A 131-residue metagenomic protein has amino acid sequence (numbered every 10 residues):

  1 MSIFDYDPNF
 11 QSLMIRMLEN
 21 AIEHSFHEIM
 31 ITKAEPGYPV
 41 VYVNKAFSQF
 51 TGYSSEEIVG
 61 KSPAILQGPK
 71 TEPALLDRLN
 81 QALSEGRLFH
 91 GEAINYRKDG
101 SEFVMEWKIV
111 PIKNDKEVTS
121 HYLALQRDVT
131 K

Functional and structural regions predicted by a protein language model:
M1-P36, T119-K131: PAS-family sensory modules
H24-E28, E72-P73, A82-E92, M105-E106: PAS/PAS-like sensory domains
A34, I94-G100, K113-N114: PAS-family sensory domains
Y38-V41: Conserved hydrophobic beta-strand signature of PAS-family and PAS-like sensory domains
F47-I58: PAS/PAS-like sensory domain cap-loop motif
V59-K70: PAS-family sensory/regulatory domains
W107-I109, Q126: Sensory-domain boundary capping and coupling elements
